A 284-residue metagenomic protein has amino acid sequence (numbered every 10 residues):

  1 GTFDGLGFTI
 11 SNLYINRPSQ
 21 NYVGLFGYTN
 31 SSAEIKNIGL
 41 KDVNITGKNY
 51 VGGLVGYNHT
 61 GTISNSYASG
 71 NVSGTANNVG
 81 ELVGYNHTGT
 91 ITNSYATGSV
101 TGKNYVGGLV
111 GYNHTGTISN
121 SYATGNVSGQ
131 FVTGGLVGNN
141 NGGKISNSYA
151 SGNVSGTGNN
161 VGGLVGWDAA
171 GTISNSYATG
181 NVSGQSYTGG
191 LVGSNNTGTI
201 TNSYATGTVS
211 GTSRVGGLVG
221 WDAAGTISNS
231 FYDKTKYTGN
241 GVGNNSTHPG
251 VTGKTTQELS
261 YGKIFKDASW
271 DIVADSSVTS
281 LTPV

Functional and structural regions predicted by a protein language model:
G1-V284: Predominantly extracellular beta-rich ligand-binding scaffolds that present long acidic/polar faces for carbohydrate
